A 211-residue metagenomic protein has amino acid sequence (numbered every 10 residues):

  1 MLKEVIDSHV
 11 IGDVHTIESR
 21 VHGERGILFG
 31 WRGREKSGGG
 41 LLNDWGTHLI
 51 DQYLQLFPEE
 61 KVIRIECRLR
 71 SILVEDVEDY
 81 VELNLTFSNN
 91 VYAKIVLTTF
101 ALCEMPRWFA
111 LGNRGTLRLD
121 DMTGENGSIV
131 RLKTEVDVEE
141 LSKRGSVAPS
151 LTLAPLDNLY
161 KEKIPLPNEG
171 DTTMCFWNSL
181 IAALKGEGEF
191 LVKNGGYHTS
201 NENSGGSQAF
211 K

Functional and structural regions predicted by a protein language model:
M1-V74: Predominantly a Rossmann-like dinucleotide-binding segment in NAD(P)-dependent oxidoreductases
T47, V96-E104: Glycine-rich phosphate/pyrophosphate-binding beta-alpha loops
L49-I50, T173-N178, N203-S204: A general structural signal for well-ordered alpha-helical segments in protein cores
K61, N89-V91, G115-T116: Short acidic/polar mixed-charge low-complexity motifs
D76-V81: A short, glycine/Asx- and small/polar-enriched loop/turn that sits immediately N-terminal to a beta-strand
L83-N90, A110-G112: Active-site beta-strand termini and strand-to-loop segments that position acidic
R114-K193: C-terminal glycine/acidic-rich active-site capping loop/insertion
E202-K211: Short arginine-rich
